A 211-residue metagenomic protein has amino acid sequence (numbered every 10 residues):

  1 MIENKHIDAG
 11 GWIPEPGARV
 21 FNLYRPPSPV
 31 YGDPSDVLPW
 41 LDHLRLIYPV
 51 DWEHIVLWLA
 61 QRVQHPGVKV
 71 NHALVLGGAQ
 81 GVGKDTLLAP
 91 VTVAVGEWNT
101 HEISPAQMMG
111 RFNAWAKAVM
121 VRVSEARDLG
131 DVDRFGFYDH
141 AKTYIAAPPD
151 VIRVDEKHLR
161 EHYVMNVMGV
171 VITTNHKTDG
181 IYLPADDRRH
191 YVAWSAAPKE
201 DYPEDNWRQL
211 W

Functional and structural regions predicted by a protein language model:
H6-D8, N175-T178: Short, polar loop motifs at secondary-structure junctions
G10-A126, F135-F137, Y191-W194: P-loop NTPase catalytic core of nucleic-acid-dependent motor ATPases
G110-A116, V154-T173: AAA+/SF3 P-loop NTPase mechanochemical coupling elements
K117-V119, N166-G169, A185-Y191: Short glycine-/polar-rich loops that comprise or flank the Walker A/P-loop and associated switch/sensor motifs
V119-A146, G180-D186: Conserved AAA+/SF3 P-loop NTPase catalytic/coupling segment centered on the Walker-B
G136-H162: Conserved catalytic/switch belt of AAA+ P-loop NTPases
I181-E200: A short helix-turn-beta junction within AAA+ P-loop NTPase domains corresponding to the substrate/partner-engaging
K199-W211: Conserved phosphate-binding loops in nucleotide/dinucleotide-binding enzymes
